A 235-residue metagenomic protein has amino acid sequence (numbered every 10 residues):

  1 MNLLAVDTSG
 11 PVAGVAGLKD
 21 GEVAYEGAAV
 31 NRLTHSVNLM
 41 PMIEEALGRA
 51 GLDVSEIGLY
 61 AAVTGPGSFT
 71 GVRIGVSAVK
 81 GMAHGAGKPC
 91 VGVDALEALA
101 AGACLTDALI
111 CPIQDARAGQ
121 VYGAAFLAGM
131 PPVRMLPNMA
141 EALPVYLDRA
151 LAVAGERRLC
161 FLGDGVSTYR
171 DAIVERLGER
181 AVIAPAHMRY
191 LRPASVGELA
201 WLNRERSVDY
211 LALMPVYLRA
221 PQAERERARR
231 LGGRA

Functional and structural regions predicted by a protein language model:
M1-P66, Y190: N-terminal beta-alpha supersecondary unit
V6, P11-A29, T168, S207 (+3 more regions): Patatin-like phospholipase
E22, T34, P89-Y190, Y217 (+2 more regions): Surface "functional belts" at beta-alpha junctions
V30-N38, F69-R73, S77, D94 (+1 more regions): Residues at secondary-structure transition points
A50-E56, A83-V93, A108, S207-V208: Phosphate-handling active-site elements
A61-C90: DPxDG-like acidic metal-binding loop motif
A186-Y217: Glycine-rich phosphate-binding/hydrolytic loop that grips phosphoryl groups
